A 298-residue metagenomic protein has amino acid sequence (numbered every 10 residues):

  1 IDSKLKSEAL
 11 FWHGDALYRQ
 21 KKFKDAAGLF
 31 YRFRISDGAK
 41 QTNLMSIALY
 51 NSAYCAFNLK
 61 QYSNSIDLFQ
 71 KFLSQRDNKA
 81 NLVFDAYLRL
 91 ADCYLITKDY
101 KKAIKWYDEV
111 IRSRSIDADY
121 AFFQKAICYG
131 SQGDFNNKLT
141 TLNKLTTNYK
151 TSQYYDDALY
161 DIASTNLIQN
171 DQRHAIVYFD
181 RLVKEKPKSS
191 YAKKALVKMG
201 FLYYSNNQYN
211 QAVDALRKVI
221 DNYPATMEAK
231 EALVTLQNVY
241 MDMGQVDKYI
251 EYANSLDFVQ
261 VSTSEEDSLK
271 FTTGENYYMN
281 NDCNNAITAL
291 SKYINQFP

Functional and structural regions predicted by a protein language model:
I1-P298: Acidic, polar-rich low-complexity tracts and alpha-helical solenoid repeat scaffolds
